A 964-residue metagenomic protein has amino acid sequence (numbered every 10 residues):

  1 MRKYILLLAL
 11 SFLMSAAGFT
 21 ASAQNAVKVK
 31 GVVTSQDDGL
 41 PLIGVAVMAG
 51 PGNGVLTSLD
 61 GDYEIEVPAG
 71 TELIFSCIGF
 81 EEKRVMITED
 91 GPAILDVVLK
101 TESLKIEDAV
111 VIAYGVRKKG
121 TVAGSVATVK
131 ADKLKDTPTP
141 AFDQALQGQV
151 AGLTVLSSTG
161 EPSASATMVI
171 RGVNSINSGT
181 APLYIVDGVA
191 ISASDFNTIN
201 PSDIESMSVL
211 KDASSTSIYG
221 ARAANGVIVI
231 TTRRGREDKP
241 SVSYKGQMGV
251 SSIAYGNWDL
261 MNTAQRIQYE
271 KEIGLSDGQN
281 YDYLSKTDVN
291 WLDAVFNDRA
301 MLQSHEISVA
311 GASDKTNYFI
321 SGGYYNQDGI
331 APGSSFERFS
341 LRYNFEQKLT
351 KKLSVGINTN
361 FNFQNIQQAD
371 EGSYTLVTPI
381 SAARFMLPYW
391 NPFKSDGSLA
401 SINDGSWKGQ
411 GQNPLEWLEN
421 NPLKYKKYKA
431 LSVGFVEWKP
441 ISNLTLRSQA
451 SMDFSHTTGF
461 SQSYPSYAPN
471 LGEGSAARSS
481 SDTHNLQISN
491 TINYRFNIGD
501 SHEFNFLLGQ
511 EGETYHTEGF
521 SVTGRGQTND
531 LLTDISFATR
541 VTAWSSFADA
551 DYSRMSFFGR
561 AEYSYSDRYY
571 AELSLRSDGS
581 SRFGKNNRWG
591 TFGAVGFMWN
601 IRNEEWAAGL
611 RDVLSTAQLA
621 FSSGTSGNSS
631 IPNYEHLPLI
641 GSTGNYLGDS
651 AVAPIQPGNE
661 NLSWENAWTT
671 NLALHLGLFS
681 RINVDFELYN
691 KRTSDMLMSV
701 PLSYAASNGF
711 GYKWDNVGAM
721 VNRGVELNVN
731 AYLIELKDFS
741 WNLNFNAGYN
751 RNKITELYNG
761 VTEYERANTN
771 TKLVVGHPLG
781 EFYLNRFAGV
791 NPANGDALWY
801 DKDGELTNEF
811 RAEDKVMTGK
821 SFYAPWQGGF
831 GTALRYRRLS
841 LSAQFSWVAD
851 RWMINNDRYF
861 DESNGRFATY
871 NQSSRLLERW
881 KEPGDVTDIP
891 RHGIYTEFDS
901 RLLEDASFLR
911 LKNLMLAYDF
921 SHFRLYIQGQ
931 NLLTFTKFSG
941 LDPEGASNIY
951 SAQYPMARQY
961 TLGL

Functional and structural regions predicted by a protein language model:
M1-F12, A16-Y343, Q347-N362, D404 (+5 more regions): Short, small/polar-rich motifs associated with maturation and membrane association, primarily at protein termini
V33, L99, V436, Y494 (+4 more regions): Hydrophobic beta-strand positions in extracellular immunoglobulin-like domains
K105, G120, R236-V289, I330-S334 (+9 more regions): Surface-exposed loop/interface segments of Gram-negative outer-membrane beta-barrel transport/assembly proteins
I204, L341-Y343, S448, I488 (+6 more regions): Extended, hydrophobic alpha-helical segments in both membrane/secreted and soluble proteins
T232, I307-G311, L341-Q347, S432-W438 (+11 more regions): Residues on the lipid-exposed face of transmembrane beta-strands in outer-membrane beta-barrel proteins
G246, G322-D328, A571-S580, F621-S623 (+1 more regions): Transmembrane beta-strand segments that form the barrel wall of outer-membrane beta-barrel proteins
K315-Y318, K352-V355, N443-L446, R568-A571 (+6 more regions): Repeated loop/turn-to-beta-strand initiation elements of outer-membrane beta-barrel proteins
F822-I854: Glycine-rich, aromatic-lined ligand/substrate-binding cores of catalytic and carbohydrate-binding domains
